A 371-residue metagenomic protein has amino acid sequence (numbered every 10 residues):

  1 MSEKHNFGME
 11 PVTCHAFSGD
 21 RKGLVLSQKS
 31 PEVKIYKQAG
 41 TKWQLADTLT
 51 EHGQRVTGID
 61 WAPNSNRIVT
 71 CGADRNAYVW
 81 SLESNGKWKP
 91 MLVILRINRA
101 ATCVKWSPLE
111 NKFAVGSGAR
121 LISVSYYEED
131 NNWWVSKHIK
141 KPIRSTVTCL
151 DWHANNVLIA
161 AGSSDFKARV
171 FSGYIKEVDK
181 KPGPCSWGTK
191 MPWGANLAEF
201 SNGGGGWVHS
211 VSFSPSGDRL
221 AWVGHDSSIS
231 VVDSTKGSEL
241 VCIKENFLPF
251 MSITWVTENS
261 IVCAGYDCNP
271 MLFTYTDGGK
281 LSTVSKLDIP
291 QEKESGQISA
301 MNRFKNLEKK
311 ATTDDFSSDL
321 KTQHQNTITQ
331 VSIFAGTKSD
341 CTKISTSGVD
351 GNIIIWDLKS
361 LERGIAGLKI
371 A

Functional and structural regions predicted by a protein language model:
M1-R67, G72-R75, N85: Eukaryote-specific detector of the first structured module of a protein
M1-S2, S30-D47, N76-A101, L109-K112 (+7 more regions): Per-blade loop-tip surfaces of WD-repeat and WD-like beta-propellers in eukaryotic adaptors/scaffolds
M9-F17, Q54-W61, N98-W106, R144-W152 (+3 more regions): Canonical WD40 repeat/beta-propeller blade segments in eukaryotic WD-repeat proteins
R21-V25, S65-V69, E110-A114, N156-A160 (+4 more regions): Structural hallmark of WD40 beta-propellers
S27-S30, C71-D74, G116-A119, G162-D165 (+3 more regions): Conserved strand-to-loop turn within each blade of WD40 beta-propeller repeats
N156-E177, G205-V208, P215: Beta-propeller domains
K176-E199, N246-A371: Terminal intrinsically disordered, low-complexity extensions flanking WD-repeat/beta-propeller proteins
V211-N269: Repeat-solenoid scaffold signature
